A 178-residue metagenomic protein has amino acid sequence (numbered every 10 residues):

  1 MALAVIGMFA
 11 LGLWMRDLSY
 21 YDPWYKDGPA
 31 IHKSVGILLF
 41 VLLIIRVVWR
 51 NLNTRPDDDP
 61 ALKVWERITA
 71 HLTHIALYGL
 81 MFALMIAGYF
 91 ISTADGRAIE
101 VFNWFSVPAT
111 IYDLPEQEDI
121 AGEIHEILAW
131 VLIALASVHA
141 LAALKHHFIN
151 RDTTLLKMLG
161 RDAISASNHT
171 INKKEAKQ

Functional and structural regions predicted by a protein language model:
M1-Q178: Membrane-embedded alpha-helical bundles that constitute the cytochrome b-like, heme-associated redox core of multi-pass
